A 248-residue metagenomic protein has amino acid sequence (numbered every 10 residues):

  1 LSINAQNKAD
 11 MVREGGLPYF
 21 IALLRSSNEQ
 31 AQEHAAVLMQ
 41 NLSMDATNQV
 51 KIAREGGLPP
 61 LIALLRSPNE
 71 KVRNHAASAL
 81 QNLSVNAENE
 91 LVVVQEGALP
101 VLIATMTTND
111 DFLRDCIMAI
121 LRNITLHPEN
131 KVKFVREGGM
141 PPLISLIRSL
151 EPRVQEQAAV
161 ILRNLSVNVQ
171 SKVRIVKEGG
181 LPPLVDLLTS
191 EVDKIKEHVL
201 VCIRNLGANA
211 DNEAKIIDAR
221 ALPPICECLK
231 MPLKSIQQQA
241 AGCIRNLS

Functional and structural regions predicted by a protein language model:
S2-Q6, D10-E14, R25-T47, R54-E55 (+9 more regions): Alpha-helical solenoid repeats of the armadillo/HEAT superfamily in eukaryotic scaffolding/adaptor proteins
Y19-I21, P60-I62, V101-I103, P142-I144 (+2 more regions): Buried hydrophobic core positions in alpha-solenoid tandem helical repeats
